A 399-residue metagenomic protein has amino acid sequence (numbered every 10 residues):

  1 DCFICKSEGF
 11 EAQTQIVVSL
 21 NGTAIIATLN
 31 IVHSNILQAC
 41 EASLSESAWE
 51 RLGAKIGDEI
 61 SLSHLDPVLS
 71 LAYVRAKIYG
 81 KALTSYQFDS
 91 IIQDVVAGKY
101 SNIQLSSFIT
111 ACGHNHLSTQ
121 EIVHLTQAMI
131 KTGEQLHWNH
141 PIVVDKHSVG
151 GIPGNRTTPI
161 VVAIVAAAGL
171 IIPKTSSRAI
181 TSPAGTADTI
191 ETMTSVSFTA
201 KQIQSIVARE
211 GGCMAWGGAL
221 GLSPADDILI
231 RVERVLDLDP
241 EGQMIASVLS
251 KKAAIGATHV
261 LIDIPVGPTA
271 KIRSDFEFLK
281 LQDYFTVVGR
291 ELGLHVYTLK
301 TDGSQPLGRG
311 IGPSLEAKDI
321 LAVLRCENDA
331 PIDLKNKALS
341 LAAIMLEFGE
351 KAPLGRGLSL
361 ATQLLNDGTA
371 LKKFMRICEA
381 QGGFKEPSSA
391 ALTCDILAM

Functional and structural regions predicted by a protein language model:
D1-Y79: Long, compositionally biased stretches
D66-P153, K373-Q381: Acidic, glycine/proline-rich low-complexity segments that act as flexible tails and inter-domain linkers
G80-S85, V95, D239, T258-M399: Well-ordered secondary-structure scaffolds
I109-G113, K146-H147, T186-T189, P224-R234 (+2 more regions): Active-site-proximal beta-alpha loop/turn segments in soluble metabolic enzymes
I142-A166, L170-S182: Glycine/serine-rich anion-binding loops at beta->alpha junctions that coordinate negatively charged ligand groups
P159-I171, K251-G256, E291-L292, F348: Alpha-helix C-terminal capping segments
T189-C213, D283-G289, G293: A glycine-rich helix N-cap at a beta->alpha junction
A208-H259: Phosphate/diphosphate-binding glycine-rich loops and adjacent basic-rich segments that engage nucleotide
